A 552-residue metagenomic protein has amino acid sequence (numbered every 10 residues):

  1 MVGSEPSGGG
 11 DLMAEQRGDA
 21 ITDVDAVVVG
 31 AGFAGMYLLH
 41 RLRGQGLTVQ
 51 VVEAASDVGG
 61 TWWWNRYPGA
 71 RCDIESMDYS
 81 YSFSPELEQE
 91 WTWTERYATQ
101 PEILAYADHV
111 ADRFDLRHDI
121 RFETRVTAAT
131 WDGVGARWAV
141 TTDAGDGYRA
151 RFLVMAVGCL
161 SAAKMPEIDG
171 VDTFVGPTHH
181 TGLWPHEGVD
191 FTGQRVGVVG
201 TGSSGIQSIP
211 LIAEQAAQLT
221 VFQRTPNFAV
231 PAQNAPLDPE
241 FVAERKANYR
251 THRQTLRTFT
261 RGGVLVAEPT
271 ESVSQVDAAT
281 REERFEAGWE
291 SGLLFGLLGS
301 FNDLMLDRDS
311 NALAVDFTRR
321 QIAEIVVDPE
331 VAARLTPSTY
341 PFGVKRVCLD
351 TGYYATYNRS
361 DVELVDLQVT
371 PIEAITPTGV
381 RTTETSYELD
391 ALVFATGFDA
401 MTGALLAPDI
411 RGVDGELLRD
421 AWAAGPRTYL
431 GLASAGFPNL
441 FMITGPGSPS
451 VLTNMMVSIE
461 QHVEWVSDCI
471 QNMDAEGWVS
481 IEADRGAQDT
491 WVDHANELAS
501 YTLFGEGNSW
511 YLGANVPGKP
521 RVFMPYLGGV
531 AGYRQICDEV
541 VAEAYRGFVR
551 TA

Functional and structural regions predicted by a protein language model:
M1-L12: Short, Lys/Arg-enriched N-terminal segments with co-localized hydrophobic residues within the first ~10-30 amino acids
L12-A26, A31-M36, H40-D172, E187-G188 (+3 more regions): N-terminal FAD-binding dinucleotide-binding subdomain shared by FAD-dependent oxidases/monooxygenases
H179: Short, conserved beta-strand/beta-arch hydrophobic-aromatic motifs that form part of recognition grooves or interface
L183: Flexible, glycine/small-residue-enriched loop-and-beta-strand segment within the central core of proteins
G188-V196: Glycine-rich NAD(P)-binding loop of Rossmann-like domains
I209: Ligand/cofactor pocket segment of small-molecule handling proteins
I212: Class I S-adenosylmethionine-dependent transferase superfamily signal
